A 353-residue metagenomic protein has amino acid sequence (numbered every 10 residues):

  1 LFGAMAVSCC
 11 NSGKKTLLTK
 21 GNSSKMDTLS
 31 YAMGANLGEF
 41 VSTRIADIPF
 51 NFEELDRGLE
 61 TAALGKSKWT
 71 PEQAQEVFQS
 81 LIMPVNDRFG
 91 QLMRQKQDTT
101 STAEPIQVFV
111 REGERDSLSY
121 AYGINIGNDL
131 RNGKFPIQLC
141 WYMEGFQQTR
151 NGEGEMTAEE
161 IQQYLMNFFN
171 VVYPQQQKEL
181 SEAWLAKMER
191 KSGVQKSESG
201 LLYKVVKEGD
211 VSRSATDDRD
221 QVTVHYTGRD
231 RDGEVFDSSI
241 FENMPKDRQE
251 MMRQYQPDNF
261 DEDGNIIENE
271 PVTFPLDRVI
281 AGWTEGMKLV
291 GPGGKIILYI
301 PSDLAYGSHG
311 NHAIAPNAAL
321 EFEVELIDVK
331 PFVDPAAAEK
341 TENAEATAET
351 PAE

Functional and structural regions predicted by a protein language model:
L1-S8: Sec-dependent bacterial lipoprotein signal peptides
C9-E353: Cross-family detector of peptidyl-prolyl cis-trans isomerase
